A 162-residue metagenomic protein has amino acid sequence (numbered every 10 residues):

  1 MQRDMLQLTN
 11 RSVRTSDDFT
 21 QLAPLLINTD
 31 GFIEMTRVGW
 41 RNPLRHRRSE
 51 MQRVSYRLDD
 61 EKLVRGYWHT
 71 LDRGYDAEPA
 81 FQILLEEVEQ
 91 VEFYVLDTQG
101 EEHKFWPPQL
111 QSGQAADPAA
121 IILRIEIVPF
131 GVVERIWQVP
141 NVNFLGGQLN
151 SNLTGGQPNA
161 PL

Functional and structural regions predicted by a protein language model:
Q2-G74: Extracytoplasmic beta-strand-rich oligomerization domains located immediately C-terminal to a leader/signal peptide
T20-Q21, S49-M51, P79, V88 (+1 more regions): Short beta-strand-initiation
L26, R47, L84, Q114 (+1 more regions): Sterically constrained small-residue positions within well-ordered secondary structures of folded domains
R45-R47, R73-Q82, E134-R135, L145-Q148: A short, polar/proline- and glycine-enriched secondary-structure boundary/capping micro-motif
Y56, Q82-L84, R135-V139: Generic detection of short hydrophobic beta-strand segments and adjacent strand-loop junctions
Q82-V95: Structured surface patches comprising rigid loops and adjacent beta-strands/short helices at the edges of well-ordered
E92-L162: Short linear sequence signals and composition-biased patches located at protein termini or domain-edge surfaces
